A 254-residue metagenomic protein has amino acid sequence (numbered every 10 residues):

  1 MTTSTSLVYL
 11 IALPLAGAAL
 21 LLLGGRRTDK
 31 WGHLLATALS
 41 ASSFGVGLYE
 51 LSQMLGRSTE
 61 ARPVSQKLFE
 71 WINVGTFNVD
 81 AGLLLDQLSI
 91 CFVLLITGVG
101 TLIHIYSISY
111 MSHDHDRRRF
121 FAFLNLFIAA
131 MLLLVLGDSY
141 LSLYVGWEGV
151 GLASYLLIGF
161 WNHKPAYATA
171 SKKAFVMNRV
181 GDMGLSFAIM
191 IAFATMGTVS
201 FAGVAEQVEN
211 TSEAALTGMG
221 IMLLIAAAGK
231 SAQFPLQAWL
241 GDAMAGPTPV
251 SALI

Functional and structural regions predicted by a protein language model:
M1-I254: ...captures the hydrophobic TM-helix bundle architecture rather than a specific catalytic motif, and can also fire on
